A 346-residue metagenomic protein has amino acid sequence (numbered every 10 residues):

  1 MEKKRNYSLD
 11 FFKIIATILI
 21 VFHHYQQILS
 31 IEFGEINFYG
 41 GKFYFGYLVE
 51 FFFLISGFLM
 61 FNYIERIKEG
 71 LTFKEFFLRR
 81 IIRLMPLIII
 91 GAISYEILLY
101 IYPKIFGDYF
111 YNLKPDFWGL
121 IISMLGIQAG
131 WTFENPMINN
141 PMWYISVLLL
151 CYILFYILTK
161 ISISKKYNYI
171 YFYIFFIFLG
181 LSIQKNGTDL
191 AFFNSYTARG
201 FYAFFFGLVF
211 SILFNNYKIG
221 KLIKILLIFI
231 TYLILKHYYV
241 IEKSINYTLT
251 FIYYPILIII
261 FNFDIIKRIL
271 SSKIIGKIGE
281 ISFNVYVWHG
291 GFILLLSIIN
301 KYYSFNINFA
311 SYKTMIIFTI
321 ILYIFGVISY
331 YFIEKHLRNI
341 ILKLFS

Functional and structural regions predicted by a protein language model:
M1-L181, G276, I281-S282, Y302-S346: Membrane-cytosol interface segments of multi-pass membrane proteins, especially ER/Golgi lipid-handling enzymes
Y7, N37-V49, F133-V147, K185-F206 (+2 more regions): Interfacial loop-to-helix transition and helix-capping segments at the boundaries of transmembrane helices
K13, H24, L208, Y286-H289: Histidine-centered divalent metal-coordination motifs
Y25-S30, I121, P141-W143, F192-F201 (+2 more regions): Hydrophobic alpha-helical transmembrane segments
Y95, L99, P103, S211 (+3 more regions): Juxtamembrane/transmembrane-helix interface segments of polytopic membrane transporters
I153, G207-N216: Internal transmembrane alpha-helix with an interfacial aromatic "cap," most often the third helix
I170-F175, K221-I234: Signature aromatic-anchored transmembrane alpha helix within multi-pass, membrane-resident enzymes that catalyze glycan
F204, T231-K335: Alpha-helical transmembrane segments of multi-pass integral membrane proteins
